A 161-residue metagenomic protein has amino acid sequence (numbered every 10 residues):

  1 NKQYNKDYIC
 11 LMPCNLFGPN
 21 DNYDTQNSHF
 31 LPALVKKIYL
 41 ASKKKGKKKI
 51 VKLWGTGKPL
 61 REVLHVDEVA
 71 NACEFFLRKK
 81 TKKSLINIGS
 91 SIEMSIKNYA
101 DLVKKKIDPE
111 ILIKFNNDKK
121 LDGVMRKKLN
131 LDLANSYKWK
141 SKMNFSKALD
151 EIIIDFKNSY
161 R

Functional and structural regions predicted by a protein language model:
N1-P19, P32-L34, K45-L53: Conserved beta-loop-beta element that borders a ligand/cofactor-binding pocket
P13-N20, P59-L60, S91: Active-site pre-Tyr helix/loop in NAD(P)-dependent dehydrogenases
P19-N22, L133: Short beta-loop-alpha junction of Rossmann-like oxidoreductase domains
Y23-N27: Active-site loop immediately N-terminal to the catalytic Tyr-X3-Lys motif of short-chain dehydrogenase/reductase
L34, L40-R161: C-terminal substrate-binding subdomain of Rossmann-fold SDR/epimerase-dehydratase oxidoreductases
